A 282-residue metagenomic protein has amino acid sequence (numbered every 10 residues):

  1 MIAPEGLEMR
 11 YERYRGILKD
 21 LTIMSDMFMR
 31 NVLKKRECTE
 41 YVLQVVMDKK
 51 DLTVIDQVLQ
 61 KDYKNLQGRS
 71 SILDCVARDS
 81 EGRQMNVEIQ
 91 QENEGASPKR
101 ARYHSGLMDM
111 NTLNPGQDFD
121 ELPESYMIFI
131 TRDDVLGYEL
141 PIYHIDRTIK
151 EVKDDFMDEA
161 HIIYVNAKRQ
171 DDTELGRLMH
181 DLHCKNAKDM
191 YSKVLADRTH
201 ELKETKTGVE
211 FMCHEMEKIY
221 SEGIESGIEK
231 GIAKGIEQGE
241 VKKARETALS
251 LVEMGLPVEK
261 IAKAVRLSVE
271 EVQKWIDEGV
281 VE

Functional and structural regions predicted by a protein language model:
M1-D158, D171: Accessory alpha/beta interaction modules
I2-K19, I23, M27, M85-Q90 (+2 more regions): Short, charged alpha-helical interaction segments and adjacent helix-coil junctions
Y164: Catalytic-site signature of metal-activated, phosphate-bearing donor transferases, centered on the GT-A/GT-A-like
